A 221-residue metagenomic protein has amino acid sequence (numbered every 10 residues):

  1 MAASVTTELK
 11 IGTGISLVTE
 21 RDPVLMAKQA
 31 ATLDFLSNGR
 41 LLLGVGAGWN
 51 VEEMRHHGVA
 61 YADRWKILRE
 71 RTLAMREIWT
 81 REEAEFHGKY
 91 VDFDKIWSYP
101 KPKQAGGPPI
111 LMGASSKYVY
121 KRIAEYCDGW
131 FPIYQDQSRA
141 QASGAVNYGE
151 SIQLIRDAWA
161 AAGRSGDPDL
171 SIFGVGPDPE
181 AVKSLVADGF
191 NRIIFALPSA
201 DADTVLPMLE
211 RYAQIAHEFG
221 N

Functional and structural regions predicted by a protein language model:
M1-N221: Active-site-adjacent structural elements that line small-molecule/cofactor binding pockets in enzymes
